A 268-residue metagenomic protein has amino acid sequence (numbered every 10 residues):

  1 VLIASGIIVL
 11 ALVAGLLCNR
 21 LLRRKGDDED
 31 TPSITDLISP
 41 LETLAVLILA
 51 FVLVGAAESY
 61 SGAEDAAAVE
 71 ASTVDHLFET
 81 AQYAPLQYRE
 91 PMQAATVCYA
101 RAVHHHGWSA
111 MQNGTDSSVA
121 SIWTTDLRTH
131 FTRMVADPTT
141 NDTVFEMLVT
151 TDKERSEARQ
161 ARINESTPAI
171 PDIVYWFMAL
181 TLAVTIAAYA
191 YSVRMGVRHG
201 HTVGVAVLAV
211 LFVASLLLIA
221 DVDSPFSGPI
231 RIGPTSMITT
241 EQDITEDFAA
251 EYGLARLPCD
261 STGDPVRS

Functional and structural regions predicted by a protein language model:
V1-K25, E165-R256: Alpha-helical transmembrane anchor segments
G6, A11, N19, S33-V54: Membrane-embedded hydrophobic alpha-helical segments
K25-T31: Cytosolic juxtamembrane amphipathic/interface segments immediately preceding and feeding into a transmembrane helix
L47-V69, D223: Transmembrane signal-anchor/signal-peptide helices with a preference for the extracytoplasmic
G62-A63, V69, H76-T167: Structured inter-helical modules in multipass membrane proteins
A67-A84, G233-D247: Short extracytoplasmic/periplasmic juxtamembrane "stem" segments immediately C-terminal to an N-terminal membrane anchor
Q87-H104, F226-M237, L254-V266: Juxtamembrane/interfacial segments around transmembrane helices
E154-N164, D243-S268: Non-cytosolic juxtamembrane linkers/loops that tether extracellular or periplasmic domains to nearby transmembrane
